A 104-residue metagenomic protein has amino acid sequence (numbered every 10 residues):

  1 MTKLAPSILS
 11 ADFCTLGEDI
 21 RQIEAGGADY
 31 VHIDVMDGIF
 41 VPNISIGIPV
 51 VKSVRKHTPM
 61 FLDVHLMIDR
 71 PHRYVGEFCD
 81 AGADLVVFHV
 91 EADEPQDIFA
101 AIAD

Functional and structural regions predicted by a protein language model:
M1-A81, L85-V87, A92-A101: Conserved N-terminal beta1-alpha1 strand-loop-helix module at the mouth
D104: Basic phosphate/pyrophosphate-binding loop/patch that engages nucleotide-derived ligands
